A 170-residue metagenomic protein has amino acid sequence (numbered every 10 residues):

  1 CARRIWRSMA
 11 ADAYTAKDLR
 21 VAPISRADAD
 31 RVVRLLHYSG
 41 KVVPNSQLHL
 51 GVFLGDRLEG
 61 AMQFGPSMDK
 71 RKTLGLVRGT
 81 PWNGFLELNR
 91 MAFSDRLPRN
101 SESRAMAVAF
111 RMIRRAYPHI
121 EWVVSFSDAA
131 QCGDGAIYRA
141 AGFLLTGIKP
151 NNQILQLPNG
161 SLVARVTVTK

Functional and structural regions predicted by a protein language model:
R3-P44: Short amphipathic alpha-helix that is part of the acyltransferase structural core
A13, V42-P44, D56, T80 (+1 more regions): A generic structural signal for short, solvent-exposed coil/turn residues that cap or connect secondary-structure
K17-R20, A29, L48, L58-G60 (+1 more regions): A generic secondary-structure signal marking the coil-to-beta-strand transition
R20-P23, Q47, G65-K170: Acyl-donor binding region in acyl/amide transferases
V33, S46-P66: Conserved beta-hairpin
